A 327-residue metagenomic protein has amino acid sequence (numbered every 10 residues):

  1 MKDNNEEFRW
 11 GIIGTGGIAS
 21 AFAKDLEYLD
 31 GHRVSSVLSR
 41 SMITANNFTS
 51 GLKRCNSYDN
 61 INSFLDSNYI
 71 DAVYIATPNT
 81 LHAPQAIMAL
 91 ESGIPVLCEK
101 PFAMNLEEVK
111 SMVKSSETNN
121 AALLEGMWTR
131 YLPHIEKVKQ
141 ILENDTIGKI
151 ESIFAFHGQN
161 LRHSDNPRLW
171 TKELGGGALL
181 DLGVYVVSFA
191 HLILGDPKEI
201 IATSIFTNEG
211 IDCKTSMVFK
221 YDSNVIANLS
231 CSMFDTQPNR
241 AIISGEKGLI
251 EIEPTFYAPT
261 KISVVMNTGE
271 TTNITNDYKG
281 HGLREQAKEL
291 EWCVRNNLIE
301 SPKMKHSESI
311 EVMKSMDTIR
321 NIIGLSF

Functional and structural regions predicted by a protein language model:
M1, S188-K261, D277, K288-C293: Contiguous beta-strand/loop segments that form the cofactor/metal-binding neighborhood of enzyme cores
M1-L52: N-terminal Rossmann-like dinucleotide-binding module
M1-N4, A72-Y74, D222, E289-F327: C-terminal helix-rich "cap/oligomerization" subdomain common to oxidoreductases
I43, C55-S115: Beta-loop-alpha module in the N-terminal Rossmann-like domain of NAD(P)-dependent dehydrogenases, especially those
C98, L123-E125, I252: Hydrophobic residues in well-ordered beta-strands that form the structural core
S111-W128, K149-E151: Rossmann-fold dehydrogenase core element
T129-I201: Predominantly a Rossmann-like dinucleotide-binding segment in NAD(P)-dependent oxidoreductases
N276-K288, M304: Active-site loop of classical SDR/Rossmann-like NAD(P)-dependent oxidoreductases, centered on the catalytic Tyr-X3-Lys
